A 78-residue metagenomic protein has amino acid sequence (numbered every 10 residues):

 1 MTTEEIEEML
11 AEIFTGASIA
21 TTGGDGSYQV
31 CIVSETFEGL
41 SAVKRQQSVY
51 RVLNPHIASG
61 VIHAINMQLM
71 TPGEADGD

Functional and structural regions predicted by a protein language model:
M1-A17: N-proximal, solvent-exposed amphipathic alpha-helical segments enriched in charged/polar residues
M1-E5, G26-R45, Y50, N54: Conserved N-terminal glycine/acidic-rich loop preference
M9, A20-T21, P55: Short, flexible, glycine/charge-rich loop motifs used to bind or transfer phosphoryl groups or to couple energy/partner
I13-Q29: Short edge beta-strands and adjacent turn/loop segments
G24, V33, Q68-P72: Short loop/turn motifs enriched for small/polar and acidic residues
Q46-D78: C-terminal structural segments of small proteins and small subunits
